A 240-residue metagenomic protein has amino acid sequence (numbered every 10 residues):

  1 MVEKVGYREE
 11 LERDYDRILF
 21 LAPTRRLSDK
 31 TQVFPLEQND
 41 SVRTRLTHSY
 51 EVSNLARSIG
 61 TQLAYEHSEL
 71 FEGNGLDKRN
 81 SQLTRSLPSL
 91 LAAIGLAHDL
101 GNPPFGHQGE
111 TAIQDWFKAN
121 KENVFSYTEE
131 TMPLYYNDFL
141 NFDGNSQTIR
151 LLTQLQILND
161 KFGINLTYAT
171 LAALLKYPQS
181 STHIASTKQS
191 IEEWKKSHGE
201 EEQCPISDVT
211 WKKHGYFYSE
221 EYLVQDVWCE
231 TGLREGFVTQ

Functional and structural regions predicted by a protein language model:
M1-Y7, L19-K30, N39, Y50 (+3 more regions): Sequence-structural signature of the catalytic-core scaffold of metal-dependent phosphohydrolases that act on
V42-L46: Membrane-entry segments of alpha-helical transmembrane domains in multi-pass membrane proteins
